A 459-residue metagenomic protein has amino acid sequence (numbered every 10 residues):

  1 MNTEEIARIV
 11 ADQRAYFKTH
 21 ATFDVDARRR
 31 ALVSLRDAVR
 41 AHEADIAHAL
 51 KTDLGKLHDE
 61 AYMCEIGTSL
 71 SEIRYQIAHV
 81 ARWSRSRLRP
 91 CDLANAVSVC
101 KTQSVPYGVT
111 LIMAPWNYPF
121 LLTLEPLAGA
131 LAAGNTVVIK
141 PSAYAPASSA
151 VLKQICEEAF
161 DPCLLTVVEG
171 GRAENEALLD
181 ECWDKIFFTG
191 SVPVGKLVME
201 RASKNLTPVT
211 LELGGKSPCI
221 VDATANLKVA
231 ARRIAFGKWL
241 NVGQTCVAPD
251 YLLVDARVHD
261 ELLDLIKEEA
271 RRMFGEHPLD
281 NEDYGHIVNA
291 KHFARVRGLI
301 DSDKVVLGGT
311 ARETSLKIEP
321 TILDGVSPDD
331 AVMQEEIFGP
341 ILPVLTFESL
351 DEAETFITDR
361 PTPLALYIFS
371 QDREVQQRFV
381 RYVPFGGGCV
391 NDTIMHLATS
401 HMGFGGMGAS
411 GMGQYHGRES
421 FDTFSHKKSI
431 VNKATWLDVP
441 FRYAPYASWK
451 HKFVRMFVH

Functional and structural regions predicted by a protein language model:
M1-K101: N-terminal Rossmann-like NAD(P)+-binding subdomain of aldehyde/semialdehyde dehydrogenases
I6, V25, E43, L227 (+3 more regions): Residues at or immediately preceding the N-termini of alpha-helices
A21, R36-V39, E43, L54 (+12 more regions): Structural signal for hydrophobic packing residues in well-ordered secondary-structure cores of soluble enzyme domains
R28, I73, G134, L165 (+7 more regions): Residue-level signal for inorganic ion chemistry
C91-V229: Rossmann-like NAD(P) dinucleotide-binding subdomain of oxidoreductase/dehydrogenase enzymes
P126, L152, V198, I266 (+2 more regions): Aromatic/hydrophobic pocket-lining residues that form π-stacking "cages" and hydrophobic walls in ligand
F160, P193-S327, L350, V390 (+2 more regions): ALDH superfamily catalytic-core signature
I220, R271, K317-H459: Conserved C-terminal structural/oligomerization subdomain of aldehyde/semialdehyde dehydrogenase
